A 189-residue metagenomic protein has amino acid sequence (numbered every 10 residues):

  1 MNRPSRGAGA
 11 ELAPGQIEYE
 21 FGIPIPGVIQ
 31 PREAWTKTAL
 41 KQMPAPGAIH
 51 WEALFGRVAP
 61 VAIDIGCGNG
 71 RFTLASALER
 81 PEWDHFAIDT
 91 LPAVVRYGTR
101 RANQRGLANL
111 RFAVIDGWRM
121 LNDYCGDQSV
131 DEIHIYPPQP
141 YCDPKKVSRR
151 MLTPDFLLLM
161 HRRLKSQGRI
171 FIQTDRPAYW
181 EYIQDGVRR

Functional and structural regions predicted by a protein language model:
M1-I63, R71-L78: S-adenosyl-L-methionine
I65, I88: Conserved beta-strand/loop positions that form the S-adenosyl-L-methionine
G68: Conserved glycine-rich SAM-binding loop
W83-F86: Short beta-strand element of Class I
L91: Conserved SAM/SAH-binding beta-strand->alpha-helix loop
R100-D127: S-adenosyl-L-methionine
L152-S166: A short glycine-rich, Lys/Arg-flanked "PGG" loop and its adjoining helix->strand segment in the class I
Q167-T174: Conserved beta-strand signature within the Rossmann-like core of class I S-adenosyl-L-methionine
